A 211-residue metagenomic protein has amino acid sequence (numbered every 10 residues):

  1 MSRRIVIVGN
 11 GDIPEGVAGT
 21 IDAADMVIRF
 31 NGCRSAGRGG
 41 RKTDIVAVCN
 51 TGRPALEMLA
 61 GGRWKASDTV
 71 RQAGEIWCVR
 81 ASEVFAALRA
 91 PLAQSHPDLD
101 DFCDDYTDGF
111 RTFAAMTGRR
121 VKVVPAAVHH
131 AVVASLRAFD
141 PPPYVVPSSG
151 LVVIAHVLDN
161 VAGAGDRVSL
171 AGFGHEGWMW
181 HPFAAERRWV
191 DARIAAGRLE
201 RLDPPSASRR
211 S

Functional and structural regions predicted by a protein language model:
M1-S211: Metal-ion/cofactor- or nucleotide/acyl-coenzyme-handling active-site neighborhoods
